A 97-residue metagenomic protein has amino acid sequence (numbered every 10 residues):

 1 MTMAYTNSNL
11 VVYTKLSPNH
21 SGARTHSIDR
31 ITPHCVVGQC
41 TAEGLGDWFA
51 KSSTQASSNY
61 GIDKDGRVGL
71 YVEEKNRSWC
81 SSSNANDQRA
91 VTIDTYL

Functional and structural regions predicted by a protein language model:
T2-L97: Active-site-adjacent loop/helix surface patches within enzyme catalytic domains that shape the substrate-binding cleft
